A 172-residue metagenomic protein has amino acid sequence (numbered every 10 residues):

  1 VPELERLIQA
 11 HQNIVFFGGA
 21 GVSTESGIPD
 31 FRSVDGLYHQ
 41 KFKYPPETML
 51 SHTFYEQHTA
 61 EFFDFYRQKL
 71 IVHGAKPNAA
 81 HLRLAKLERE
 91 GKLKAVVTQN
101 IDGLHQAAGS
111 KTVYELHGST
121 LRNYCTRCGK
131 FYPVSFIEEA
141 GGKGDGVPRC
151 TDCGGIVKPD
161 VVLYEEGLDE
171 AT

Functional and structural regions predicted by a protein language model:
V1-T172: Conserved catalytic core of sirtuin-type NAD+-dependent deacylases
